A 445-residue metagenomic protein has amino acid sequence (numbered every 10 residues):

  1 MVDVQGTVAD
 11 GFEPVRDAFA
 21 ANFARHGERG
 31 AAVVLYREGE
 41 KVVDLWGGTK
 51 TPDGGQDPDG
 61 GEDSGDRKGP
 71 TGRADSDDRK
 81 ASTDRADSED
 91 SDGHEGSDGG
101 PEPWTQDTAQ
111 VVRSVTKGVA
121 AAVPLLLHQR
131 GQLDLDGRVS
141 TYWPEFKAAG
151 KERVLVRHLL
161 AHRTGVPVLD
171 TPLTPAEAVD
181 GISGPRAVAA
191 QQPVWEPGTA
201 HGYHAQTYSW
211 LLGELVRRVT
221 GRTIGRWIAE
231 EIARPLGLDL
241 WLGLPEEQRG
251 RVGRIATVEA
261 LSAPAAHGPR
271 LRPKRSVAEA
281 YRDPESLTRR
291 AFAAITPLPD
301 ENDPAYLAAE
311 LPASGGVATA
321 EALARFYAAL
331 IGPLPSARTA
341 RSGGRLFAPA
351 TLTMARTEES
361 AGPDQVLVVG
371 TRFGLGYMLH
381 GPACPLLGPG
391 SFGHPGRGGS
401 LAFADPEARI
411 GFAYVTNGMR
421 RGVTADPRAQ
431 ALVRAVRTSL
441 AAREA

Functional and structural regions predicted by a protein language model:
V2-P52, D57-D59, D92, A200 (+5 more regions): Catalytic loop of the DD-peptidase/beta-lactamase superfamily, centered on the K-T-G motif and neighboring
F12, W46, P103-W104, G118 (+5 more regions): Tryptophan-centric aromatic hotspots in well-structured domains and transmembrane helices
A21-V34, D53-G60, E95-L159, E196-Q206 (+1 more regions): Short active-site loop at a secondary-structure junction that contains or immediately precedes the catalytic residue(s)
T51-E102, A266, P335-S342: Intrinsically disordered, low-complexity terminal tails and inter-domain linkers enriched for S/T/G/P/D/E
E102, Q106, V111-V115, V119 (+5 more regions): Active-site helix/loop module of the DD-peptidase/beta-lactamase fold, centered on the serine-lysine SxxK catalytic
R130, H162, Q191, A329-P333 (+1 more regions): Generic structural signal for alpha-helix termini and adjacent loop/cap motifs
T171, H204-E214: Internal, well-ordered domain-core segments that constitute the primary functional module of diverse proteins
